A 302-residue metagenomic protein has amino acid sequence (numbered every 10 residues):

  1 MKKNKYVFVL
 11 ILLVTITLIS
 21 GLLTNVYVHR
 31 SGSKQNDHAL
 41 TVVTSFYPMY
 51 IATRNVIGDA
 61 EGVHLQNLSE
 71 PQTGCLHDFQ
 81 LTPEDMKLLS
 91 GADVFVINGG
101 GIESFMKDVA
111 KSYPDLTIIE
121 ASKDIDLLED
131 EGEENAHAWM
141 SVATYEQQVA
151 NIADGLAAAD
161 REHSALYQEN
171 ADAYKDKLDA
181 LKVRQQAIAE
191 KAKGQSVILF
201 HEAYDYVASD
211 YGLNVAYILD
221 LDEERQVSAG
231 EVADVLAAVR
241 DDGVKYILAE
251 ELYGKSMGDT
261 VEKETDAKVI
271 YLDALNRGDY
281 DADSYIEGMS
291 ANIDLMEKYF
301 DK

Functional and structural regions predicted by a protein language model:
K2-K302: Extracytoplasmic metal-acquisition and chelation regions
